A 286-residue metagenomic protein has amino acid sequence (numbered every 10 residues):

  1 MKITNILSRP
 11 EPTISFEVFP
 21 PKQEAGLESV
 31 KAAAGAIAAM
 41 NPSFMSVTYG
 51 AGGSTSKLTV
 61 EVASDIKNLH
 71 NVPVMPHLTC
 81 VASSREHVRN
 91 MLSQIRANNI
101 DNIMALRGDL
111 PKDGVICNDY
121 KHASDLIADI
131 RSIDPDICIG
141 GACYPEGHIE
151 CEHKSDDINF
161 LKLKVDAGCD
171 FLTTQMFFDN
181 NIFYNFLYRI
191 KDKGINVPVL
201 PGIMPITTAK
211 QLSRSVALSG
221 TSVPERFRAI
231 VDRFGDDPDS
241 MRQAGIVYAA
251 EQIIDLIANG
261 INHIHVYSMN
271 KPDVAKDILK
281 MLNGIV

Functional and structural regions predicted by a protein language model:
M1-F16, Q23-E24, D129, E225-A229 (+1 more regions): N-terminal amphipathic alpha-helix/helix-capping segment at the start of soluble metabolic enzymes
I3-T4, A25-L27, G53-D65, S84-M91 (+4 more regions): Active-site-adjacent beta->alpha loops and helix N-cap segments on the catalytic face of soluble alpha/beta enzymes
T13-S29, V74-E86, G140-D156, R233-V247: Active-site mouth loops of central-metabolism enzymes
E17, M45, I95, K164 (+3 more regions): Conserved, mostly hydrophobic/aromatic
V18-P21, T48-G52, H77-S83, G108-L110 (+4 more regions): Active-site beta-loop-alpha junctions enriched in small/polar residues
E24-I37, T59, R85-S93, H153-L163 (+1 more regions): Short, acidic/polar
A33-T48: Catalytic domains of carbohydrate-active enzymes, especially glycoside hydrolases
N118, H122-Y144, G194-I246, E251 (+1 more regions): Active-site pocket-lining/capping segments in soluble small-molecule metabolic enzymes
